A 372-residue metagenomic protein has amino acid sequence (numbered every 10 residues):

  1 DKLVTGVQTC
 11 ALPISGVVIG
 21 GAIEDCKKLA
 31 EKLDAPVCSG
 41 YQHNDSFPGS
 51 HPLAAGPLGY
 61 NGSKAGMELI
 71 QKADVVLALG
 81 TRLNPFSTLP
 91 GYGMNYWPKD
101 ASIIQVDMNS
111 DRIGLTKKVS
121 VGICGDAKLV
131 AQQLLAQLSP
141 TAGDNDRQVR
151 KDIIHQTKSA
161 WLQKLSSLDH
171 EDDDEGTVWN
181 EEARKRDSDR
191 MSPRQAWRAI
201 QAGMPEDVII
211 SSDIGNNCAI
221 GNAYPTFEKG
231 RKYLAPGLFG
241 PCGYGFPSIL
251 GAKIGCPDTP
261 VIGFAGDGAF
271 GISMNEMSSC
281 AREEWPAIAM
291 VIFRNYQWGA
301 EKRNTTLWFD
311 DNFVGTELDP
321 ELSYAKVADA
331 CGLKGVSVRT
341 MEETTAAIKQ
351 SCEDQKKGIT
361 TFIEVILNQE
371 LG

Functional and structural regions predicted by a protein language model:
D1-C10: Single conserved hydrophobic/aromatic residue that forms the stacking wall/gate of nucleotide- or nucleobase-binding
A11-A73, G203-F246: Anionic-ligand anchoring segments at beta-strand to alpha-helix junctions in alpha/beta enzyme folds, i.e., glycine
S15-V17, Q42-H43, T81-N84, G215-N217 (+2 more regions): Short glycine-rich anion-binding loops that position phosphate/pyrophosphate groups of nucleotides and phosphorylated
A35-Y41, I104-D107, M290-F293: Short internal beta-strands
H43-L162, S351: Glycine-rich, acidic loop regions that bind phosphate or pyrophosphate groups
M67-K72, T116, G122-C124, K128-Q132 (+1 more regions): Thiamine diphosphate
A160-C256: Active-site diphosphate/adenylate-binding microenvironment
